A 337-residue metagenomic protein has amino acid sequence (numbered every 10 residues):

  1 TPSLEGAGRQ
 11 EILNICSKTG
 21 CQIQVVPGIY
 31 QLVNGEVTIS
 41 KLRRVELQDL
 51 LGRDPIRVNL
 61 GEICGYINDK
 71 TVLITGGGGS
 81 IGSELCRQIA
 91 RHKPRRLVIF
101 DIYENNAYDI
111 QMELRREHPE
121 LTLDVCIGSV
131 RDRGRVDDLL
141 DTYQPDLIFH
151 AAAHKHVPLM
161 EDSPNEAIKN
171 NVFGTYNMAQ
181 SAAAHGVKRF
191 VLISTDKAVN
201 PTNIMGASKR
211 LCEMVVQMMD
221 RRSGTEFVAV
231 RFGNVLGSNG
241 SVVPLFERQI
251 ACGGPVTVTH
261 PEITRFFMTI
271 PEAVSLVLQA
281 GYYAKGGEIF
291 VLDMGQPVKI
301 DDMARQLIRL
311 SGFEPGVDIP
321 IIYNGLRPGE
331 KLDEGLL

Functional and structural regions predicted by a protein language model:
T1-N34, I102-Q111, R116, L123-D124 (+1 more regions): A solvent-exposed beta-alpha-beta segment
G8-V26, R96-Y103, T142, L147 (+1 more regions): NAD(P)-cofactor binding segment of oxidoreductase domains
R9-T71, A183: Flexible, Lys/Arg-rich cytosolic regulatory linkers and terminal tails that connect or flank
G35, H150, H154-E213, M218-D220: Conserved Rossmann-fold NAD(P)-dependent oxidoreductase catalytic core, especially the SDR/UDP-sugar
T71-H92: N-terminal Rossmann NAD(P)H-binding glycine-rich loop of SDR-like oxidoreductase domains
C126-L147, G329: Conserved Rossmann-fold cofactor-binding substructure of NAD(P)-dependent oxidoreductases
M160, L245-M268, E272-I300, Y323: A conserved pocket-lining segment of Rossmann-fold NAD(P)-dependent short-chain dehydrogenase/reductase
Y283-L337: Mid/C-terminal beta-alpha module of Rossmann-like enzyme folds, strongest in SDR-family dehydrogenases/epimerases
